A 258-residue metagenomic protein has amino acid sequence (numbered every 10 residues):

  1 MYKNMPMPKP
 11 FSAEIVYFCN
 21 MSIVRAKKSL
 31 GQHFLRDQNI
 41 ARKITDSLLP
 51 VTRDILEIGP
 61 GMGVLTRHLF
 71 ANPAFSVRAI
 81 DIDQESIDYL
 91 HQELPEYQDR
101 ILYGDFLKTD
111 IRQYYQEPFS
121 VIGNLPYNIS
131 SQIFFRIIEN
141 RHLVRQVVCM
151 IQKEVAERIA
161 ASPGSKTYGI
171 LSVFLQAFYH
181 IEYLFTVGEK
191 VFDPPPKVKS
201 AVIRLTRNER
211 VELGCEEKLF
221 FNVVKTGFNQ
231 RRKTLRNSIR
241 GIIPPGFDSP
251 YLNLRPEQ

Functional and structural regions predicted by a protein language model:
M1, M5-M7: Methionine residue identity
P8-N222, T226, P250-L252: Catalytic cores of RNA-modifying enzymes
R207, V224-Q258: C-terminal lobe and adjacent flexible extensions of AdoMet/dcAdoMet transferase-like proteins
